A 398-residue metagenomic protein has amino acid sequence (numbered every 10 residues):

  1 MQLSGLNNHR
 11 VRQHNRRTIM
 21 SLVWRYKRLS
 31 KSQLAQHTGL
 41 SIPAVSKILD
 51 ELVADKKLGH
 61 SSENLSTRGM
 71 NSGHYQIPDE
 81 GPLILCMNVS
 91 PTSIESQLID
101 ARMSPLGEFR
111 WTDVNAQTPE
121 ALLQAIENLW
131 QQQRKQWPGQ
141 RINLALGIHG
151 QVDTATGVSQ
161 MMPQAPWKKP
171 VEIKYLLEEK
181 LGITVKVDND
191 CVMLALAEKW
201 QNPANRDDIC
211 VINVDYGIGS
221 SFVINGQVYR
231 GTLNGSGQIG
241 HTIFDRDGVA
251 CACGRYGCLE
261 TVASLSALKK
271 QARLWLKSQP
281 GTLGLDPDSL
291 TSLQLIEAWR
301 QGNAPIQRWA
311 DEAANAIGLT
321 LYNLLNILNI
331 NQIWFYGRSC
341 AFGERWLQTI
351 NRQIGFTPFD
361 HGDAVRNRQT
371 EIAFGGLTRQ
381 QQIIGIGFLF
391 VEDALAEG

Functional and structural regions predicted by a protein language model:
M1-E63, T67-R110, Q117-Q140, L259-G398: ATP-binding/phosphotransfer module of carbohydrate and carboxylate kinases, centering on a glycine-rich
P78-E80, V89-S90, G147, D215 (+1 more regions): A short, compositionally biased micro-patch
T92-I94, Q151-D153, G219: Short, acidic Gly/Pro/Ser/Thr-rich loop/turn segments
D100, T154, V223: Short, acidic, Ser/Thr-enriched surface-loop or helix-capping motifs
P105-D208, R345-F356: Glycine-rich phosphate-binding loop and adjoining helix at the ATP-binding site of ATP-dependent phosphoryl-transfer
E108-R110, T118-L122, K168-K169, L176-R300: Glycine/GP-enriched mid-protein hinge/lid loop-to-helix segment characteristic of carbohydrate kinases
H149-Q151, D215-G217, S339-C340: Short glycine-rich anion-binding loops that position phosphate/pyrophosphate groups of nucleotides and phosphorylated
